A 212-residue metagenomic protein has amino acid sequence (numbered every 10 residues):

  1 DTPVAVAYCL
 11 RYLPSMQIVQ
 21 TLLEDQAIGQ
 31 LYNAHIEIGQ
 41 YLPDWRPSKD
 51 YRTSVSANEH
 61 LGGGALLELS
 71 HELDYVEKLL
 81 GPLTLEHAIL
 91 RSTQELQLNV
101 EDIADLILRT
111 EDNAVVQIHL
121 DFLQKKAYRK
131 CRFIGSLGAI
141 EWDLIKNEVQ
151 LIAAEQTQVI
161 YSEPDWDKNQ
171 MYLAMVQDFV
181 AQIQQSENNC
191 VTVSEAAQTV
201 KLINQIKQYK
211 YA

Functional and structural regions predicted by a protein language model:
D1-R11, Q26: Beta-strand-loop-alpha-helix segment that lines the small-molecule cofactor/substrate pocket of alpha/beta enzymes
T2-P3, Q30, A114: Short, well-ordered coil/turn segments that N-cap beta-strands
L13-Q97: Predominantly a Rossmann-like dinucleotide-binding segment in NAD(P)-dependent oxidoreductases
D25, E111, D178-A212: C-terminal helix-rich "cap/oligomerization" subdomain common to oxidoreductases
L66-L69, N169, C190-A196: Conserved loop-to-helix N-cap of the C-terminal "lid" that shapes the substrate pocket in Rossmann-like
L73-E148, Q177-Q185: Contiguous beta-strand/loop segments that form the cofactor/metal-binding neighborhood of enzyme cores
E163-Q177: Active-site loop of classical SDR/Rossmann-like NAD(P)-dependent oxidoreductases, centered on the catalytic Tyr-X3-Lys
